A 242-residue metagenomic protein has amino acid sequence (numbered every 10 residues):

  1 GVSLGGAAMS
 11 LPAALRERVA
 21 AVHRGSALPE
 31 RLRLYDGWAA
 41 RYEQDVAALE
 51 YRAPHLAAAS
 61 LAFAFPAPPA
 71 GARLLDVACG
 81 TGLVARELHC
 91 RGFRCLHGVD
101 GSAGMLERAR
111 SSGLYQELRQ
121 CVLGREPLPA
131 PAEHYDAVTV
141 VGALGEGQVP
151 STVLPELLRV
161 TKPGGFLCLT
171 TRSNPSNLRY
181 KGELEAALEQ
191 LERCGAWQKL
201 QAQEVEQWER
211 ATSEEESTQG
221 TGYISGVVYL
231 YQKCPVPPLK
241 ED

Functional and structural regions predicted by a protein language model:
V2-P29: N-terminal auxiliary segments of SAM/dcSAM-dependent transferases
Y51-G71: Conserved alpha-helix/loop element of class I SAM-dependent methyltransferases that forms part of the SAM/SAH-binding
A72-L128: Class I SAM-dependent methyltransferase SAM/SAH-binding core
P127-V138: A short acidic, Gly/Pro-enriched loop at the edge of an enzyme's catalytic core that lines a small-molecule cofactor
S151-P163: A short glycine-rich, Lys/Arg-flanked "PGG" loop and its adjoining helix->strand segment in the class I
G164-R172: Conserved beta-strand signature within the Rossmann-like core of class I S-adenosyl-L-methionine
R179-V205: Conserved Class I S-adenosyl-L-methionine
T212-D242: Core SAM-dependent methyltransferase catalytic element
